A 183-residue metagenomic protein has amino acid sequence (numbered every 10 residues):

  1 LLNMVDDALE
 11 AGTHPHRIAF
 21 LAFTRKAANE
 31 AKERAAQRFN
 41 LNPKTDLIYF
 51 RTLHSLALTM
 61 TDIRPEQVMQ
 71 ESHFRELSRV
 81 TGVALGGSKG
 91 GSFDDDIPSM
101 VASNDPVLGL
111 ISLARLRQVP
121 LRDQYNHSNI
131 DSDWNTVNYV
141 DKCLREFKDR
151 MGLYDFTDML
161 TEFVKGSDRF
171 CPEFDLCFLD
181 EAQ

Functional and structural regions predicted by a protein language model:
L1-E66: P-loop NTPase Walker
A8, A35, F39, T81 (+2 more regions): Hydrophobic, Leu/Ile/Phe/Ala-enriched alpha-helical segments that form helix-helix packing faces
T13, R51, V68-S72, S132-N135 (+1 more regions): Short coil/turn linker and secondary-structure boundary residues
R17-A19, K89-F178: Accessory N-terminal region flanking or inserted into the helicase ATPase core in nucleic-acid motor proteins
Q67-I97: Conserved phosphoryl-transfer catalytic core
E181: Catalytic glutamate of the conserved HExxH
